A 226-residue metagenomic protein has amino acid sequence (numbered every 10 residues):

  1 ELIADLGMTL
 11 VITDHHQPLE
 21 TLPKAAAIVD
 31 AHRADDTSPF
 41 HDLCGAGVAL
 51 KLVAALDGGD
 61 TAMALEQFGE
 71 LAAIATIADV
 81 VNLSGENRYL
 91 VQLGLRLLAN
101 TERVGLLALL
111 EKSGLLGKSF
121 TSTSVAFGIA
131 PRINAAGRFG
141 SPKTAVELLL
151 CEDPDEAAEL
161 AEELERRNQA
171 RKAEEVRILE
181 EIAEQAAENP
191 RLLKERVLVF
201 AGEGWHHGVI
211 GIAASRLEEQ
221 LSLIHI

Functional and structural regions predicted by a protein language model:
E1, G58-H225: Hydrophobic helix-and-loop "lid/oligomerization" segment in the mid-to-C-terminal part of catalytic domains
E1-K24, I28-A31, R177-E181, G204 (+1 more regions): N-terminal small/polar loop signature for handling phosphorylated ligands or for N-terminal nucleophile
L2-D5, V48-L52, L90-L93: Alpha-helical scaffold elements adjacent to nucleotide-binding pockets in ATP/GTP-utilizing enzyme cores
G7, A31-H32, G47-L50, L149 (+1 more regions): Short, low-complexity, polar/charged sequence segments that are solvent-exposed and flexible
M8-V11, A26-I28, F40, G47 (+2 more regions): Structural motif
L10-T13, D35-T37, L52-A55, T101 (+2 more regions): Glycine-rich loops and low-complexity Gly/Arg-rich segments that provide flexible linkers or classic glycine-based
H15-H16, H32, H41, H206-H207 (+1 more regions): Histidine (H) residue identity feature
K24-I77: Short alpha-helices
